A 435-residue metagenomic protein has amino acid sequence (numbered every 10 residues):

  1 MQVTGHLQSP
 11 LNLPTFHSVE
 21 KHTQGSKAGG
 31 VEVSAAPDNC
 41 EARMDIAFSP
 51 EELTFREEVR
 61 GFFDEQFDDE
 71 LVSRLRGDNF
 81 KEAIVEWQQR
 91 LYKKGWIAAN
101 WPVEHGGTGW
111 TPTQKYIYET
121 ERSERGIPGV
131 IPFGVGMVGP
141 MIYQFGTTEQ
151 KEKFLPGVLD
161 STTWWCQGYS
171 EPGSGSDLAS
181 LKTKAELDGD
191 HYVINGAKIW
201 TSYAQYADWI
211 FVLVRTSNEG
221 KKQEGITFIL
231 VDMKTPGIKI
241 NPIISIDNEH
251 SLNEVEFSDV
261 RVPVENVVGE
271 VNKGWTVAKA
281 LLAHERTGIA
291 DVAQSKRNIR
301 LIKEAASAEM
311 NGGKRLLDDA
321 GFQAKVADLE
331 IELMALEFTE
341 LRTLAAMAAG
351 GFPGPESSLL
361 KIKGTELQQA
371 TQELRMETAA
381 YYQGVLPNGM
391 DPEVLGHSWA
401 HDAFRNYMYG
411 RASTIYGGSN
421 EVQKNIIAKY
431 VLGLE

Functional and structural regions predicted by a protein language model:
M1-S9, F16: N-terminal amphipathic/hydrophobic targeting modules at extreme N-termini, encompassing cleavable Sec/SRP-type signal
D45, T113, I117-Y118, M137 (+4 more regions): Glycine-rich phosphate/cofactor-binding loops in nucleotide/flavin-utilizing enzymes
F48-P50, I238-E337, S413, K429: Glycine-rich beta->alpha junctions and the first turn(s) of the following alpha-helix
L71-D78, N311, A320, M334-V394: C-terminal helix-coil-helix/basic helical segment that borders enzyme active sites and/or dimer interfaces and provides
K93-T162, Y203-W209, L333, E340 (+4 more regions): Internal helix-loop-helix
S161-Y169, L213: A short, Trp-centered hydrophobic/proline-enriched beta-strand micro-motif
T183-E186: A structural signal for short hydrophobic beta-strand segments in well-ordered beta-sheet cores
D190-H191, N195-N241: A short core secondary-structure module
